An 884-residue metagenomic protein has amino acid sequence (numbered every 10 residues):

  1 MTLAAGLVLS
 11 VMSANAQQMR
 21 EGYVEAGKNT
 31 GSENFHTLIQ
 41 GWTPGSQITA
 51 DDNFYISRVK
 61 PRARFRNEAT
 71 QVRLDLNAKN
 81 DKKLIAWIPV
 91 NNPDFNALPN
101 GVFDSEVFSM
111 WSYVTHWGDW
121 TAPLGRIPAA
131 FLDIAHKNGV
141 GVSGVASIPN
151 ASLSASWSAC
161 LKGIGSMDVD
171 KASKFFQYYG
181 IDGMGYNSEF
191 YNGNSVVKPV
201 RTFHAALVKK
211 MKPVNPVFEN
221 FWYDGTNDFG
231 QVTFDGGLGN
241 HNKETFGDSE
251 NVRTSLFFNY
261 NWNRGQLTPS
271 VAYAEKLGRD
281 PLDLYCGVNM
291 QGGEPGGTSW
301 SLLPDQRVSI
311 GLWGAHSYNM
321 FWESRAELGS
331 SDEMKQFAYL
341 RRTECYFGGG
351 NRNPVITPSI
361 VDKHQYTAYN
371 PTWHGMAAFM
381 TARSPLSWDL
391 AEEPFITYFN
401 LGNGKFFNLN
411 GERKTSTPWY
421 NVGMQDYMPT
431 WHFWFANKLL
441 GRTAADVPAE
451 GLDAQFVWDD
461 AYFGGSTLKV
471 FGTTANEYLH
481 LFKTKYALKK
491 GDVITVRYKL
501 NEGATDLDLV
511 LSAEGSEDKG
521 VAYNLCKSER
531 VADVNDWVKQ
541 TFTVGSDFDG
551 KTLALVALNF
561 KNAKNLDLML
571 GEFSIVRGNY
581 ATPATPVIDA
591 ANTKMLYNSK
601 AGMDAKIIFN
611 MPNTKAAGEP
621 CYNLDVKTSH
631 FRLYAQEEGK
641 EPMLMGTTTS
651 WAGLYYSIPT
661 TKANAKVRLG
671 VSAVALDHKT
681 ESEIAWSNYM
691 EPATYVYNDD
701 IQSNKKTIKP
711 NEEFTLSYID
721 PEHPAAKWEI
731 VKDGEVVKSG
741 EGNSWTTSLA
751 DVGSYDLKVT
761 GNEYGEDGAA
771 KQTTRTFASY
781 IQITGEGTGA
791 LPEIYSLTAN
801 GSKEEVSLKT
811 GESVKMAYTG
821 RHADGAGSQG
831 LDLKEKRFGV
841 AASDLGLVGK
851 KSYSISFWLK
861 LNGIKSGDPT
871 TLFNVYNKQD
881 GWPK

Functional and structural regions predicted by a protein language model:
Q17-E25, N29, T37, N80 (+2 more regions): Extracytoplasmic low-complexity segments
L76-P269: Chitinase-like catalytic core of GlcNAc-active glycosidases
W117, V496-Y498, Y795-G801, I855-L861: Short hydrophobic/aromatic patches on beta-strands that form ligand-binding or substrate-lining surfaces
Y478-I494, A532-D533, D549, K662-A663 (+2 more regions): Extracellular/lumenal carbohydrate-interaction signature centered on repeated Trp-anchored short motifs
G602-D625, Y718: Conserved aromatic anchor
Y656-S682, Y755-Y764: Beta-strand-rich modules
D677-T694, D767-I781: Extracellular fibronectin type III
G787-I794, E835-K884: Extracellular glycan-recognition modules
